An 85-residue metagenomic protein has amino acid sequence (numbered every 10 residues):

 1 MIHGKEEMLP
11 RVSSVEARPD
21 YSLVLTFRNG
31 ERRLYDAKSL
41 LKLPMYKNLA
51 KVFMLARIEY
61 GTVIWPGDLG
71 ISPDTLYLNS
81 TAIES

Functional and structural regions predicted by a protein language model:
M1-S85: Motif-centric detector for short Cys/His coordination patterns
